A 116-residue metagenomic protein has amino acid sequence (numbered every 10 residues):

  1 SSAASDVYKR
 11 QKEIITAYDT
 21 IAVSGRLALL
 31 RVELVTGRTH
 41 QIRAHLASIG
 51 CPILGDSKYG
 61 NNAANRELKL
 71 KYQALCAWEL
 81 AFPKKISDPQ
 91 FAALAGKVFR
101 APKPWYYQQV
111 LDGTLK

Functional and structural regions predicted by a protein language model:
S1-Y8: Short, small-residue-biased leader/transition segments that mark boundaries at the very start of proteins
K9-A22: Non-catalytic RNA-recognition surface used by pseudouridine synthases
Q11, G25, Q73-L75: Short coil/turn motifs at beta-sheet boundaries
G25, L30-E33: Short histidine-centered loop motifs in beta-beta connectors
V35, H45-K116: Pseudouridine synthases involved in rRNA/tRNA modification
